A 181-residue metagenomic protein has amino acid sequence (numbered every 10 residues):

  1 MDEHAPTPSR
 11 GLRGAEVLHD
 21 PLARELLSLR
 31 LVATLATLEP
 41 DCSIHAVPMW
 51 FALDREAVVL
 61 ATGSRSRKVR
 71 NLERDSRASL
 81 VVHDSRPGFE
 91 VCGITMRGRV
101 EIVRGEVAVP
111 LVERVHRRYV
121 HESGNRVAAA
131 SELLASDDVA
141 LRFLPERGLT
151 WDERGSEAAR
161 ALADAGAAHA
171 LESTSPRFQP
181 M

Functional and structural regions predicted by a protein language model:
M1-L18, V91-M181: Charged, gly/pro-rich active-site loop segments
G14-L31: Aromatic-glycine hotspot motif
H19-L22, A46-V47, R65-R67, V127-A129: A generic local structural motif
A23, R65-K68, A108-V115: Amphipathic alpha-helical interface surfaces
L27-S28, E73-R74, L134-A135: Alpha-helix boundary recognition
R30-S64, R70-L72, S79-H83, C92-T95: Short beta-strand segments
L53, D84-R86, I102-R104: Short, low-complexity Ser/Thr-rich regulatory SLiMs
S66-K68, P87, E157-A158: Short, surface-exposed beta-strand-loop junctions and turns on beta-sheet-rich folds
